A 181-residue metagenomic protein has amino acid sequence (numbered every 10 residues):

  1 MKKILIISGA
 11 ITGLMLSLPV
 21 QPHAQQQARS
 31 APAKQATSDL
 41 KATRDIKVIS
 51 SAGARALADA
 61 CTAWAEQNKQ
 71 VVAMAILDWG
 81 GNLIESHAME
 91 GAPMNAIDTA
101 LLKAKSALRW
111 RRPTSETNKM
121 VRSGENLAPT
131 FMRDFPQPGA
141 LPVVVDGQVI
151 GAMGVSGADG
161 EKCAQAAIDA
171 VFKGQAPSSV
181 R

Functional and structural regions predicted by a protein language model:
M1-S8: Bacterial N-terminal signal peptides that target proteins for export
S8-P19: Bacterial N-terminal signal peptides
V20-A24: Sec/Tat signal peptide C-region and signal peptidase I cleavage site
Q25-R181: Flexible, solvent-exposed loop/hinge segments and secondary-structure transition points
